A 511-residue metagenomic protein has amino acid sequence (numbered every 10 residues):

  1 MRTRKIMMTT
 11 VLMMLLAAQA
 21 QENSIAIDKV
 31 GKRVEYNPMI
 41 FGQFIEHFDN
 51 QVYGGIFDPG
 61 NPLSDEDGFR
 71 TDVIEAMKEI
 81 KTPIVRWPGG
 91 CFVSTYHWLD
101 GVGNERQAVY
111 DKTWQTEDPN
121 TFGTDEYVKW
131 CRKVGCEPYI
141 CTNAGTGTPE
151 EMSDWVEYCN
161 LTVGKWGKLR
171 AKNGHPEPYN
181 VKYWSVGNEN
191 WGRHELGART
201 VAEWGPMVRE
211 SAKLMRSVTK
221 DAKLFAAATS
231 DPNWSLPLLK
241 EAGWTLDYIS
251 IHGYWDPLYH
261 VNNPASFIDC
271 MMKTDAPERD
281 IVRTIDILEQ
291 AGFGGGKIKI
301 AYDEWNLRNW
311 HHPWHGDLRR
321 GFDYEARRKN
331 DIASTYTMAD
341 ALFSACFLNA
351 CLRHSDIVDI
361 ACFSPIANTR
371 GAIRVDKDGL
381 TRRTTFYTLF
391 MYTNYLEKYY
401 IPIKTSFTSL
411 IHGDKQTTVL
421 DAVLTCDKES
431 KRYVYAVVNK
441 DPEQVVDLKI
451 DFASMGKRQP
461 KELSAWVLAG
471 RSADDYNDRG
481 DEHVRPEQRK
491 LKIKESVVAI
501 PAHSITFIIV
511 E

Functional and structural regions predicted by a protein language model:
M1-M8: Bacterial N-terminal signal peptides that target proteins for export
L12-A20: Hydrophobic h-region of N-terminal signal peptides that target proteins for export in Gram-negative bacteria
A20-W234, L239-Y248, P277-E278, V282-P313 (+1 more regions): Non-catalytic accessory regions flanking glycosidase/transglycosidase catalytic cores in CAZymes
A202, L318-R319: Glycine-rich, phosphate-binding/catalytic loops in enzymes
R216, N263-C270, N330-D331: Short glycine/proline- and acidic residue-enriched helix-loop micro-motifs that form flexible lids or anion-recognition
T245-Y248, F267-M272: Active-site cores of enzymes that catalyze phosphoryl transfer or operate on phosphate-rich substrates
G253-D269, H315: Active-site His/acidic residue clusters
R319-A326: Active-site gating loops and adjacent loop-to-helix segments of metal-dependent hydrolytic enzymes
